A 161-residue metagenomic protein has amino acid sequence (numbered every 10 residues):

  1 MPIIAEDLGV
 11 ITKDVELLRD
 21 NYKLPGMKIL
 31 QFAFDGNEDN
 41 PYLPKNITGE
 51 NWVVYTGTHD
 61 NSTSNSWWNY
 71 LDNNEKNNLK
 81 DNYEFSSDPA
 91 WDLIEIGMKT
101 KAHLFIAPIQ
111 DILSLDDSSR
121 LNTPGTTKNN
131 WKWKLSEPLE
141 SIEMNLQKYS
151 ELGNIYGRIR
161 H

Functional and structural regions predicted by a protein language model:
M1-H161: Catalytic cores of glycan-processing enzymes that make or break glycosidic bonds
